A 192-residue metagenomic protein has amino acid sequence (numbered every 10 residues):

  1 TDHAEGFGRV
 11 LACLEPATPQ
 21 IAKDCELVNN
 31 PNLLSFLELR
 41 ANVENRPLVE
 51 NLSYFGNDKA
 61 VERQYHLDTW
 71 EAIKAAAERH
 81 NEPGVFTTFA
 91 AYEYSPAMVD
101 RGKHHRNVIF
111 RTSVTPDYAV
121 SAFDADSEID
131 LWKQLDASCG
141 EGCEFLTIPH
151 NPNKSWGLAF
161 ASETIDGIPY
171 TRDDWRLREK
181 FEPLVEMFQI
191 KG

Functional and structural regions predicted by a protein language model:
T1-G192: Extended, charged catalytic domains and RNA/DNA-binding interfaces, predominantly in divalent-metal-using enzymes
